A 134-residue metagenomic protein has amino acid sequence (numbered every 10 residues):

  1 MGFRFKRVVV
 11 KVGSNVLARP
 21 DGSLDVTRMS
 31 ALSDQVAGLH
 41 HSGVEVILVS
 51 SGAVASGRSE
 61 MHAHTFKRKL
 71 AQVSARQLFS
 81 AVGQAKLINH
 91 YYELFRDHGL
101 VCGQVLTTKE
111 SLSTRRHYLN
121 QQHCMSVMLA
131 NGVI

Functional and structural regions predicted by a protein language model:
M1-I134: Nucleotide/pyrophosphate-binding catalytic subdomain
